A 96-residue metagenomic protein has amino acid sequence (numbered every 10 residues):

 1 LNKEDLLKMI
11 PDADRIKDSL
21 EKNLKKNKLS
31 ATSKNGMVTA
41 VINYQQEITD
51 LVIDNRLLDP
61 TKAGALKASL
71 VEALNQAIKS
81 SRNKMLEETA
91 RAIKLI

Functional and structural regions predicted by a protein language model:
L1-S30, K79-I96: Long amphipathic alpha-helical segments used for membrane anchoring, targeting, substrate engagement, or oligomerization
P11-R15, S19, A31, Y44-Q45 (+3 more regions): Residue-level signal for functionally critical sites in structured catalytic/ligand-binding pockets
I16, V38-V41, V52, V71 (+1 more regions): Extended aliphatic helical segments
L29-V52: Short edge beta-strands and adjacent turn/loop segments
R56-E87: Active-site- and interface-proximal helix/loop "cap" or "latch" segments in soluble metabolic and energy-transducing
